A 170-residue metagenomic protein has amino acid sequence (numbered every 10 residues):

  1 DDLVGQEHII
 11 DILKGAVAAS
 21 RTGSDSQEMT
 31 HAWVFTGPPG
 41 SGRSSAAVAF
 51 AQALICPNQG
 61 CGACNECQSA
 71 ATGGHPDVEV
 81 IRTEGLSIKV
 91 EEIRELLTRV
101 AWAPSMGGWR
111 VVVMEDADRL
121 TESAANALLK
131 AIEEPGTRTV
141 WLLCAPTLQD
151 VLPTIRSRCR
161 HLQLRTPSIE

Functional and structural regions predicted by a protein language model:
D1-D118, V140: P-loop/Walker A NTP-binding region and its immediately flanking N-terminal helices in P-loop NTPase folds
R82-E84, R160-I169: Conserved AAA+ ATPase "SRH/arginine-finger" region at the nucleotide-binding site
V90, T121-S123, P153: Conserved D-loop-proximal element of ABC-family nucleotide-binding domains
A101, N126-L143: Conserved catalytic/switch belt of AAA+ P-loop NTPases
E115-D116, L143-L148, T166-S168: A short beta-strand-to-loop transition that corresponds to the Sensor-1 phosphate-sensing loop of AAA+ P-loop ATPases
L120, P135-L152: Sensor-1/coupling segment of RecA-like P-loop NTPase cores
A127-I132, L148-R160: Short regulatory helix/loop adjacent to the ATP-binding pocket of P-loop NTPases
